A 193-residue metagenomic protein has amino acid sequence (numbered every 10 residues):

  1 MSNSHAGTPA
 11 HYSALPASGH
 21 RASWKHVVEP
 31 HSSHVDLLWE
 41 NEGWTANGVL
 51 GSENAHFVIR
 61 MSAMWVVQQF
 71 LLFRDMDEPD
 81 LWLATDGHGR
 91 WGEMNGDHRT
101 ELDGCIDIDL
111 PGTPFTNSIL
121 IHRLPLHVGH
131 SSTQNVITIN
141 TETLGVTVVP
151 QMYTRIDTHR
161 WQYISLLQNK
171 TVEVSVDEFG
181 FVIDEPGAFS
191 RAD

Functional and structural regions predicted by a protein language model:
S2-S32, D80-L167: Solvent-exposed helix/loop surface patches that form functional interfaces
S13-I59: N-terminal ordered "arm"
H31-D36, A55-I59, E78-W82, Q151 (+2 more regions): A structural detector for short beta-strand units
W39-W44, R60-V67, T85-H88, I156-T158 (+1 more regions): Short, solvent-exposed coil/turn segments at beta-strand boundaries
G48-L50, L71-R74, S165-L167, E178: Short, structured patches in soluble enzyme cores that scaffold and shape functional sites
L50-N95: Hydrophobic/aromatic-rich structural module bridging two neighboring secondary-structure elements via a short loop
L166-D193: C-terminal structured interaction module
